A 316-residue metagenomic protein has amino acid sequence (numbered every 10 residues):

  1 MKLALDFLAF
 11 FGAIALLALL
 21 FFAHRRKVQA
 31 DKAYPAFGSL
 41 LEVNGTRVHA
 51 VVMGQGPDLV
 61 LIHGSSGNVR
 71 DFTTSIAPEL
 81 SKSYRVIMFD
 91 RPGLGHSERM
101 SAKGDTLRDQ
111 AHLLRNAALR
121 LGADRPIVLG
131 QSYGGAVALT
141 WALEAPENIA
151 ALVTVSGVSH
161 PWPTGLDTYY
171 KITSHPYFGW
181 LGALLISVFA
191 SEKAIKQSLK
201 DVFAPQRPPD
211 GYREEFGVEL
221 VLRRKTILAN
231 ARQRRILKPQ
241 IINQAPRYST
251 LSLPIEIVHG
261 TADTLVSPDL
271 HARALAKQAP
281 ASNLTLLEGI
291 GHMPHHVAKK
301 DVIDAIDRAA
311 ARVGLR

Functional and structural regions predicted by a protein language model:
M1-L59, K82-Y84, D124, A311-R316: Alpha/beta-hydrolase fold catalytic core
Q29, L166-T168, S187-S249: Conserved alpha/beta-hydrolase catalytic His-Asp/Glu region
V51-M53, M88-L129, Y133: Active-site loop/oxyanion-hole signature of alpha/beta-hydrolase fold enzymes
V52-H96: Conserved HGGG/HGGXW glycine-rich cap/lid loop of the alpha/beta-hydrolase fold
L152-A183: Flexible "cap/lid" loop of the alpha/beta hydrolase fold
Q244, P268-L275: Short alpha-helix in the alpha/beta-hydrolase fold that links the catalytic acid
L251, I257-H259: Short beta-strand/loop motif that positions the catalytic acidic residue of the alpha/beta-hydrolase fold
S282-R316: Catalytic active-site module of serine/aspartate enzymes centered on a nucleophile-bearing elbow/loop
